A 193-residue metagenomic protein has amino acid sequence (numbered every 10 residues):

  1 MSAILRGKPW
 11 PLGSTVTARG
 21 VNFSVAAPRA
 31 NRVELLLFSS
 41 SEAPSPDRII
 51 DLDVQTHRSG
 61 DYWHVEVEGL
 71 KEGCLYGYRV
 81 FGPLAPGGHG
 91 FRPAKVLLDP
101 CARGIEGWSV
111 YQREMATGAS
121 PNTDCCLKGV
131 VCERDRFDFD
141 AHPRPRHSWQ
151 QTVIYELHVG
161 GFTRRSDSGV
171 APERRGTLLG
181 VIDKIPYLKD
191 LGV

Functional and structural regions predicted by a protein language model:
M1-A18, D47-I49, H57-Y62, G69-E156 (+1 more regions): The feature marks proteins involved in alpha-glucan
R19-F23: Structural beta-strand segments of beta-rich domains
V25, Y78, L157, L188: Conserved, mostly hydrophobic/aromatic
A26-R32: Short proline/glycine-enriched turn/loop motifs at strand-loop junctions of beta-rich domains
E34-L36: Beta-strand signatures of extracellular beta-sandwich domains
F38-P44: Change "in extracellular beta-sheet-rich domains … of secreted and cell-surface proteins" to "in beta-sheet-rich domains
D61-H64, V181: Short S/T/G- and acidic-enriched coil/turn segments that sit immediately N-terminal to beta-strands in beta-sandwich
D183-V193: Catalytic domains of carbohydrate-active enzymes, especially glycoside hydrolases
